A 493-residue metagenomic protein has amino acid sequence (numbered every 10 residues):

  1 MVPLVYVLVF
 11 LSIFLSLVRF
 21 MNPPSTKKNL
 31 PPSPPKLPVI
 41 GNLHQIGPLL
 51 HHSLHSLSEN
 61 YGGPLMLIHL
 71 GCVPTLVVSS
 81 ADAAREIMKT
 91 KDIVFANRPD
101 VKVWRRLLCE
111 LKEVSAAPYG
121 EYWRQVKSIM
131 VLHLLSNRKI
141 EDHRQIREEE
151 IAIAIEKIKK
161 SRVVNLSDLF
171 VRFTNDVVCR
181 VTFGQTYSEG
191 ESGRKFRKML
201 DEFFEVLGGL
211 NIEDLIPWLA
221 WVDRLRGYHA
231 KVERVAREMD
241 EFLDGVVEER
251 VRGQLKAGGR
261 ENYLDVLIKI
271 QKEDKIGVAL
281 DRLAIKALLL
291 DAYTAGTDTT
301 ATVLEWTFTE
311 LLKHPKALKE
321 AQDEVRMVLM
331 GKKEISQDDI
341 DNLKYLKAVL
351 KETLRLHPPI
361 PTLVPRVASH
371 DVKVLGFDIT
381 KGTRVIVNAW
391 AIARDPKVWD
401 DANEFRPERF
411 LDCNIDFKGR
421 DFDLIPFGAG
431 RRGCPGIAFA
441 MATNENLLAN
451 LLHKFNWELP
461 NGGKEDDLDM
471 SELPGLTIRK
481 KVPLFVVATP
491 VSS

Functional and structural regions predicted by a protein language model:
V2-L111, E121, E148-E156, V235: N-terminal membrane-proximal hinge/A-helix region immediately C-terminal to the signal-anchor transmembrane segment
L30-P32, V77-I87, I93-A96, V181-G190 (+6 more regions): Classical protein tyrosine phosphatase
P35-H55, P74, V101-F183, R194-E248 (+7 more regions): Cytochrome P450 catalytic-domain helical core, especially the substrate-recognition surface and oxygen-activation
L43-G62, M66, E238-E241, P315 (+4 more regions): Conserved cytochrome P450 K-helix E-x-x-R motif and the immediately C-terminal K′/meander segment
T174, V178, V235, M239-L243 (+7 more regions): Central I-helix of cytochrome P450 enzymes
L290, L375, C413-N444, D469-P474: Cytochrome P450 heme-thiolate "Cys pocket" and heme-binding signature region
P315-A317, I437-T477: Cytochrome P450 heme-binding "Cys pocket" and the immediately downstream C-terminal segment
V387-I415: Conserved cytochrome P450 K-helix/beta-meander segment immediately N-terminal to the heme-binding cysteine loop
